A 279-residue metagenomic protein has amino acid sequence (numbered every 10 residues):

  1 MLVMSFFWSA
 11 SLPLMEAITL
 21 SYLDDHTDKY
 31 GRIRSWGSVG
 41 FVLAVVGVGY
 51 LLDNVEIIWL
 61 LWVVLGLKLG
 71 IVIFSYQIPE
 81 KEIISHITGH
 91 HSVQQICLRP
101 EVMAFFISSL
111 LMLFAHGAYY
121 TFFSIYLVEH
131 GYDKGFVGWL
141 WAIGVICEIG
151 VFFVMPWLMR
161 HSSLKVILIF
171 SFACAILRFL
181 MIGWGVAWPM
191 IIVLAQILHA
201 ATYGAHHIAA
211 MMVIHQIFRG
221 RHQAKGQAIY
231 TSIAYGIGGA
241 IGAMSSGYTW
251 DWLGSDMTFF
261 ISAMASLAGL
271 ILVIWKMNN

Functional and structural regions predicted by a protein language model:
M1, G183-A195: Helix-loop junctions at membrane interfaces in 12-TM secondary transporters
L2-W36: Cytoplasmic helix-loop-helix junction between adjacent transmembrane helices in 12-TM secondary transporters
D24-W36, K134, F218-T231: Loop-to-transmembrane helix entry/capping segments in MFS-fold secondary transporters and related SLC/MFSD carriers
L52-D53, G150-S163, W250-D251: Helix-to-loop junctions at the C-terminal end of transmembrane segments in multipass secondary transporters
W59-Y76, M257-W275: Symmetry-related core transmembrane helices of the 12-TM Major Facilitator Superfamily/SLC fold
Y76-S109: Juxtamembrane intracellular "pre-TM" segments in multi-pass secondary transporters
E101-L140, H207: Helix-loop boundary and gating motifs at the non-cytosolic
V166-M181: Structural signature of the two symmetry-related core transmembrane helices
